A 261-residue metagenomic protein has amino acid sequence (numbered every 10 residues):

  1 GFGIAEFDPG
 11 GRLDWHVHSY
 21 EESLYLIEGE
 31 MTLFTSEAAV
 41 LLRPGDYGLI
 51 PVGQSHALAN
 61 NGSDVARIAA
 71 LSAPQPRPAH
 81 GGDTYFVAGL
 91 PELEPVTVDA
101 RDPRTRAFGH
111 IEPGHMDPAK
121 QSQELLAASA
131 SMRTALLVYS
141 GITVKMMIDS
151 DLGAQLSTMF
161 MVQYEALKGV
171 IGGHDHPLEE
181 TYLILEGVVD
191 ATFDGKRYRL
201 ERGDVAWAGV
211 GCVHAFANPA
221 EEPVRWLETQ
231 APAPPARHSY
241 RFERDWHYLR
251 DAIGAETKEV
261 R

Functional and structural regions predicted by a protein language model:
G1-W15, L71, A130-G173, T229: A short glycine-rich, His/Asp/Glu-containing loop-to-beta-strand
I4-D8, V17-T35, L71-A73, M161-A166 (+2 more regions): Short, conserved beta-strand element in jelly-roll/cupin
E37-G53, G195-G211: Short acidic-glycine-tyrosine-enriched beta hairpin
L49, S63-G82, T181, W207 (+1 more regions): A short hydrophobic beta-strand segment most commonly corresponding to one strand of the jelly-roll/cupin
A59-N61, A217-P219: Asparagine-centered strand-capping/turn motif at beta-strand->loop junctions
D83-S157, R241-R261: A short, N-terminal "cap"/entry segment at the start of jelly-roll beta-barrel domains of the cupin/DSBH fold
F160-V162, G172, V189-A191, D204 (+3 more regions): A structural feature that tracks compact, well-ordered secondary-structure segments with a strong bias toward
